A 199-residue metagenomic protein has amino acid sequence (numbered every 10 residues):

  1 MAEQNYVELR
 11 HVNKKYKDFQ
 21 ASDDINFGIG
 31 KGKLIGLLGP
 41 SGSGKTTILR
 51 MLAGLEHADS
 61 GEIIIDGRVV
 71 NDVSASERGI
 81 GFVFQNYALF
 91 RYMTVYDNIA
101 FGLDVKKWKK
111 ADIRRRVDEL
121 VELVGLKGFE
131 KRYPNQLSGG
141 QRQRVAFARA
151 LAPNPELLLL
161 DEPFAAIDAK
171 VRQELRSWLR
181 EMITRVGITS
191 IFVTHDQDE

Functional and structural regions predicted by a protein language model:
L38-P40: The feature captures the beta-strand-to-loop junction immediately N-terminal to the Walker
A53: Helix-to-loop junction immediately C-terminal to a conserved catalytic motif
V69, D104, A111-G128, R180-G187: Conserved ABC ATPase "signature" region
M93-F101: Short coil-to-helix segment of the ABC ATPase nucleotide-binding domain corresponding to the Q-loop/switch region
F101, R132-N135, P153: Conserved signature/switch motifs of ABC ATPase nucleotide-binding domains
F147: Hydrophobic anchor residue at the start of the ABC signature
L158-D161: Catalytic Walker B motif of ABC-type/P-loop ATPase nucleotide-binding domains
